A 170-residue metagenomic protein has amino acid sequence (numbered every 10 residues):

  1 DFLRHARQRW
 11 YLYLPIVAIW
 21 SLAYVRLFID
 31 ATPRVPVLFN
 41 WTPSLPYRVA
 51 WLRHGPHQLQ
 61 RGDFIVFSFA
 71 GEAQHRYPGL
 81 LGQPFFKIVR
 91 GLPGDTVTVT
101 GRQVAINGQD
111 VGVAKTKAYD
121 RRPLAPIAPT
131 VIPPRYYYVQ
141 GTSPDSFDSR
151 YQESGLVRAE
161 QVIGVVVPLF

Functional and structural regions predicted by a protein language model:
D1-P84, Q152-F170: Protein maturation boundaries and topogenic segments
F2-L3, A114-K117, R121-V166: Acidic/glycine-rich C-terminal interaction modules and beta/coil loop segments that lie outside canonical DNA-binding
L45, Q60, L92, I132-P133 (+1 more regions): Residue-level recognition of short, solvent-exposed, well-ordered loop/turn junctions that link secondary-structure
H57, V97, V104, D145-S146: Solvent-exposed loop/turn segments at secondary-structure junctions within structured extracellular/periplasmic domains
L81-V113: Mid-length scaffold segments of soluble, non-membrane domains
